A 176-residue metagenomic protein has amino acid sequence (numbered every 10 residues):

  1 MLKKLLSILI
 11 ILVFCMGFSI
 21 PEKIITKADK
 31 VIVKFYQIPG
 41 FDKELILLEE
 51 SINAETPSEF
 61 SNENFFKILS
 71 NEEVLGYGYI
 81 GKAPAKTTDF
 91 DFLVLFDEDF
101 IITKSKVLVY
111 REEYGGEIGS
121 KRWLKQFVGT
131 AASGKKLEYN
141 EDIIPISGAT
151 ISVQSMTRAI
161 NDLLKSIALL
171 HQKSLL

Functional and structural regions predicted by a protein language model:
L2-D91, E98-L176: Intrinsically disordered terminal and processing segments
